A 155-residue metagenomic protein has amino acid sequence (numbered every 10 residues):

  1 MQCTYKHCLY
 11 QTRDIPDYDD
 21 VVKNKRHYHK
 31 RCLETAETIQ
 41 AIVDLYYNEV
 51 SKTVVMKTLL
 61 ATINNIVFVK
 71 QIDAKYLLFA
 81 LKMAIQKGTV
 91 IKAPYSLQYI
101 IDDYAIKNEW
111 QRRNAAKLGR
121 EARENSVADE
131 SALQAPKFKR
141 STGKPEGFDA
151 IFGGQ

Functional and structural regions predicted by a protein language model:
M1-Y5, T62-K82, R123-N125: Compositionally biased, low-hydrophobicity segments enriched in charged and small polar residues
C3-C8, H29-C32: Short cysteine-rich clusters marking metal-coordination/redox-active sites
H7-I15, A36: Cys/His-rich microdomains that often coordinate metals
Y18-I72, R140-Q155: Long, charged low-complexity interaction segments
K75-P136: Short, cationic/aromatic linear interface patches that serve as DNA/RNA-contacting surfaces or protein-partner docking
